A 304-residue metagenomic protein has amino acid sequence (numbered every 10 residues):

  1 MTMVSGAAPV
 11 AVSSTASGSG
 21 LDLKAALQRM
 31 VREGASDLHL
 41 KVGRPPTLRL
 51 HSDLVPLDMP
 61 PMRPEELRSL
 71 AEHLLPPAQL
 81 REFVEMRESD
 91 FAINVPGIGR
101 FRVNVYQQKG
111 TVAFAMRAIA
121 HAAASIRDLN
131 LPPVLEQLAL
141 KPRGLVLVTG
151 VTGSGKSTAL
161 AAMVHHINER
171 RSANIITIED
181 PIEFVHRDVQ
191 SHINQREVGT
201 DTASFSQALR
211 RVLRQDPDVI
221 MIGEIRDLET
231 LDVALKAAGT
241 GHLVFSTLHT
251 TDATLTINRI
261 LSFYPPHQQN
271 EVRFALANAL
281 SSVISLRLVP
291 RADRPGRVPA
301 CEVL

Functional and structural regions predicted by a protein language model:
M1-L304: Short, flexible helix-loop junctions that flank or precede catalytic/ligand sites
